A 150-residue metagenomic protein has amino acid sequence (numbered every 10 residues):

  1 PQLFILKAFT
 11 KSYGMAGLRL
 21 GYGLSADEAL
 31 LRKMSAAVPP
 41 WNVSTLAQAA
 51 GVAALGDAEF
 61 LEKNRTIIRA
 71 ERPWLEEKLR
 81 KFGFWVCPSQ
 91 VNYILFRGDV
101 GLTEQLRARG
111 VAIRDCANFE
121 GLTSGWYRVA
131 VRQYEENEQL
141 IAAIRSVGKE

Functional and structural regions predicted by a protein language model:
P1-Q2, R109-V111: Glycine-enriched alpha-helix->loop->beta-strand junction motifs that scaffold or abut catalytic
Q2-R80, F84-W85: PLP-dependent aminotransferase class I/II
K7, D115-A117: Short loop/edge segments at beta-strand edges and connector loops that shape dinucleotide/nucleotide cofactor-binding
G17, Q90, G121-T123: Short acidic/glycine-enriched loop/turn segments that link adjacent beta-strands
R19-L20, N92-Y93, Y127: Short active-site oxyanion
I68-R69, P73-G110, V131: Conserved PLP-binding catalytic core of the aspartate aminotransferase-like
A108-R109, N118-E150: PLP-dependent enzyme catalytic core of the Aspartate aminotransferase-like
